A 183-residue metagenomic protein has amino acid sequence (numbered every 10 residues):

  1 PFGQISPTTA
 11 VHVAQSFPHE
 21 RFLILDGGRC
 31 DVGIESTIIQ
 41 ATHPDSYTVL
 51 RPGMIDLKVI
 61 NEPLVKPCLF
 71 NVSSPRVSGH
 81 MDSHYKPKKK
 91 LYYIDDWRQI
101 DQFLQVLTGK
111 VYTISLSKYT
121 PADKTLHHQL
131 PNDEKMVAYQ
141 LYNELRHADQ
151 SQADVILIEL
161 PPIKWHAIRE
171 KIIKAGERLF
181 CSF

Functional and structural regions predicted by a protein language model:
P1-F183: Active-site-adjacent structural elements in enzyme catalytic cores
